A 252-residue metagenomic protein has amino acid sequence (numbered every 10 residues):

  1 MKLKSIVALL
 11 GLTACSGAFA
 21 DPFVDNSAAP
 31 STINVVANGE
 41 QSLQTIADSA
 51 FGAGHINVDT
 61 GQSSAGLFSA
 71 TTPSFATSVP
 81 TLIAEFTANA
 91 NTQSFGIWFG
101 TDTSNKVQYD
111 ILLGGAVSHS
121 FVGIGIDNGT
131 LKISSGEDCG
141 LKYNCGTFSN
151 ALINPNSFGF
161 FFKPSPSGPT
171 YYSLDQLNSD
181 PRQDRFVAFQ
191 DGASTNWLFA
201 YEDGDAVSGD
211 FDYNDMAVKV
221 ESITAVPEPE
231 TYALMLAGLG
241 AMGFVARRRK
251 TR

Functional and structural regions predicted by a protein language model:
L3-V7, S16-P22, A217-A246: Short, threonine-centered small-residue motifs that mark membrane-proximal processing/anchoring sites and TM-junction
V7-L9, V207: Composition-driven detection of intrinsically disordered, low-complexity segments
D21-W197, G204-V207: Extracellular distal adhesion/interaction modules in secreted or cell-surface proteins
S208-A217: Extracellular carbohydrate recognition
R249-R252: Short, charged juxtamembrane terminal tails flanking transmembrane helices
